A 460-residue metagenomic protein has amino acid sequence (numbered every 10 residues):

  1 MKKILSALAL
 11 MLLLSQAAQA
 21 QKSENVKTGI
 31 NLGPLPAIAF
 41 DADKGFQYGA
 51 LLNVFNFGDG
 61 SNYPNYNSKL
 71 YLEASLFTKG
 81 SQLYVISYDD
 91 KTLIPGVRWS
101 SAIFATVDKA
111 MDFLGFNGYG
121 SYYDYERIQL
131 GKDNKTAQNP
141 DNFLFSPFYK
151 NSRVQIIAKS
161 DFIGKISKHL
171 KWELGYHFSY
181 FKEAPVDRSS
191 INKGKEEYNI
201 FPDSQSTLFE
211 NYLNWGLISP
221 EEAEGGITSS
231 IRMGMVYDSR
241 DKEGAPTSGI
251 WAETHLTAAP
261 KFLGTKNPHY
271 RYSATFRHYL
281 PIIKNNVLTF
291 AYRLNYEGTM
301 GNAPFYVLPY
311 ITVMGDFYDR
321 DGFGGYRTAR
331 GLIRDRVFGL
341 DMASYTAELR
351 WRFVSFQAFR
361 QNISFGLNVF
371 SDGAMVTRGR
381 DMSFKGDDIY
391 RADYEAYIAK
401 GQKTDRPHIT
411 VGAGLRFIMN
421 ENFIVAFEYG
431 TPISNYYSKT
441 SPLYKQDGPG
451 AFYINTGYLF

Functional and structural regions predicted by a protein language model:
Q21-I94, S100, E183-V186, K193-T247: Outer-membrane beta-barrel initiation region
Q21-N31, G58-N67, L93-W99, K165-H169 (+8 more regions): Short loop/turn motifs that connect adjacent beta-strands in outer-membrane beta-barrel proteins
K22, F104, M111-K284: Transmembrane beta-strand segments of outer-membrane beta-barrel domains in Gram-negative and organellar OMPs
I30-L32, K44-Y48, Y66-S68, G80-Y84 (+9 more regions): Residues that define the transmembrane beta-barrel architecture of outer-membrane proteins
I38-F40, A50-V54, L70-L76, S101-K109 (+15 more regions): Transmembrane beta-barrel strands of outer-membrane/channel proteins
S61-P64, A74-I156, Y292-F323, S438 (+1 more regions): Outer-membrane beta-barrel translocator/channel fold
E221, I231-G234, K242-F359, T377-G379 (+2 more regions): C-terminal outer-membrane beta-barrel translocator/porin domains of Gram-negative envelope proteins and their
F417, Q446-F460: Outer-membrane beta-barrel "beta-signal"
